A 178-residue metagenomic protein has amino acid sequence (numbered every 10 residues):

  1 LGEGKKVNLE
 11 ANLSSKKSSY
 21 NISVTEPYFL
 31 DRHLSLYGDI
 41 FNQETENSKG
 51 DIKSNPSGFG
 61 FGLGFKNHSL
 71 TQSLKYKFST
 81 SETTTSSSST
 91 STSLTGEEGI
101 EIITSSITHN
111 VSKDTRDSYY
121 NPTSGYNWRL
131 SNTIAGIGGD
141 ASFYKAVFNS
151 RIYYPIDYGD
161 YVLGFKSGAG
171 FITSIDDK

Functional and structural regions predicted by a protein language model:
L1, S89-K178: C-terminal outer-membrane beta-barrel translocator/porin domains of Gram-negative envelope proteins and their
L1-P122, Y126-N127: Gram-negative/organellar outer-membrane beta-barrel architecture
